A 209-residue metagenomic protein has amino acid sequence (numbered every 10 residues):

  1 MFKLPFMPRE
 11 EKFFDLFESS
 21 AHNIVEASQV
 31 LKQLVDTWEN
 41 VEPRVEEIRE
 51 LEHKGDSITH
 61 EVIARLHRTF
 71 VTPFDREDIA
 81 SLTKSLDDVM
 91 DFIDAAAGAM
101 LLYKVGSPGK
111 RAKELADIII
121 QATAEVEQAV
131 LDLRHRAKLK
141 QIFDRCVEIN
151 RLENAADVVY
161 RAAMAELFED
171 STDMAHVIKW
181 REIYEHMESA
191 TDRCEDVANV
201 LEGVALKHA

Functional and structural regions predicted by a protein language model:
M1-A209: Cytosolic, long alpha-helical scaffolding segments
